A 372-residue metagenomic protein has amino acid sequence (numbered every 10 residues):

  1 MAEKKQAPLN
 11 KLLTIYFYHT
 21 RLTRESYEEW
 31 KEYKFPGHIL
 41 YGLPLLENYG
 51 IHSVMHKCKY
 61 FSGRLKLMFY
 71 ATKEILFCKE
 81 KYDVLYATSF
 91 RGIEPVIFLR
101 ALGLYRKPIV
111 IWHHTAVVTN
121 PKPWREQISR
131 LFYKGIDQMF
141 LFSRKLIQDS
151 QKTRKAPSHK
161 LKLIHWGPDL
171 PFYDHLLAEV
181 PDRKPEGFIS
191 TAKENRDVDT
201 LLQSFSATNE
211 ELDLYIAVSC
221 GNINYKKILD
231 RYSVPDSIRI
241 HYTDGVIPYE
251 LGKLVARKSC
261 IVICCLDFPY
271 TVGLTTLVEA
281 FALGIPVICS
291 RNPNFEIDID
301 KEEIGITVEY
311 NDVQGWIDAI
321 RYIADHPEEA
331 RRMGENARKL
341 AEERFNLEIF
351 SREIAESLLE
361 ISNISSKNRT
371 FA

Functional and structural regions predicted by a protein language model:
A2-E3, Q151-K152, H159-K162, P168-P185 (+1 more regions): Acidic anion/phosphate-binding donor-loop and adjacent secondary structure in glycosyltransferase catalytic cores
E3, L347-A372: C-terminal alpha-helical cap of glycosyltransferases
K73-K81, N120-F140: Membrane-proximal helix-turn-helix segments that form the acceptor-binding/catalytic region of lipid-linked
E179-Y215: Conserved donor-binding/catalytic core segment of Leloir-type glycosyltransferases
K226-V255: Nucleotide-activated donor-binding/catalytic signature segment of Leloir-type glycosyltransferases, i.e., the conserved
V255-Y270, I285: Acidic donor-binding loop of glycosyltransferase active sites
K301-E302, I306-V313, Y322-E328: Conserved acidic donor-binding segment of nucleotide-sugar-dependent glycosyltransferases
Y322, E329-R344, F350-E356: A short, well-ordered alpha-helix in the C-terminal region of glycosyltransferases
